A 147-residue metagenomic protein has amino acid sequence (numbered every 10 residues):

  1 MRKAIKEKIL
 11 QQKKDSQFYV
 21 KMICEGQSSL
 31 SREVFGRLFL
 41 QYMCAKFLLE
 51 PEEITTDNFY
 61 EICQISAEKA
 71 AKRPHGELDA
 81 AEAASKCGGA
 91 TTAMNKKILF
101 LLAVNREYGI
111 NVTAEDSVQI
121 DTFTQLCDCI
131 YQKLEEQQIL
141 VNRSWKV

Functional and structural regions predicted by a protein language model:
M1-L102, R106-E107, T113-V147: Phosphopantetheine-dependent thiolation modules in NRPS/PKS and related acyl-activating systems
